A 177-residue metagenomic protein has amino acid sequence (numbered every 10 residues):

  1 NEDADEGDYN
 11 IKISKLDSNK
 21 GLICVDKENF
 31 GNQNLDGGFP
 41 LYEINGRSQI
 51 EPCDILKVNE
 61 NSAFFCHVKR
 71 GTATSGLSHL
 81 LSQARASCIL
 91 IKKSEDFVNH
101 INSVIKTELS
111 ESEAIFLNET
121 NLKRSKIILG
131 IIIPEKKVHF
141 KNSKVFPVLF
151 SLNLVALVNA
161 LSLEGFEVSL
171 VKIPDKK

Functional and structural regions predicted by a protein language model:
N1, L81, R85-C88, S151-V158: Short, well-ordered alpha-helical packing segments
N1-L41: Acidic-basic catalytic patches of nuclease active cores, encompassing PD-(D/E)XK and other metal-cofactor nuclease
I44: Core catalytic machinery and nucleic-acid-binding channels of phosphodiester-processing enzymes
S48-P52: Short, flexible loop/turn motifs enriched in small residues
C53-R70: Conserved catalytic cores of phosphodiester-cleaving nucleases, focusing on short active-site segments
V68-G71, I132-P134: Short strand-loop junctions, especially beta-strand C-caps/beta-turns that link beta-sheets to coils or alpha-helices
G71-E111: Catalytic cores of nucleic-acid endonucleases
E95-K177: Extended catalytic cores and adjacent scaffolds of nucleotide/polyanion-binding enzymes
